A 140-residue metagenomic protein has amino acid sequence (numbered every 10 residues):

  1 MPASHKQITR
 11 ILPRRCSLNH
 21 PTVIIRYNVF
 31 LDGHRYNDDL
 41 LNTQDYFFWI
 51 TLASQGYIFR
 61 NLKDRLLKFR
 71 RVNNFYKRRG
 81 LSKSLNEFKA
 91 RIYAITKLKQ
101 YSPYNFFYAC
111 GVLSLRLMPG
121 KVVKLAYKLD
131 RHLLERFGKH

Functional and structural regions predicted by a protein language model:
M1-S82: Conserved nucleotide-sugar donor-binding catalytic segment
F47-I50, S54, F59-H140: C-terminal subregions of glycosyltransferases and related glycan-biosynthesis enzymes
